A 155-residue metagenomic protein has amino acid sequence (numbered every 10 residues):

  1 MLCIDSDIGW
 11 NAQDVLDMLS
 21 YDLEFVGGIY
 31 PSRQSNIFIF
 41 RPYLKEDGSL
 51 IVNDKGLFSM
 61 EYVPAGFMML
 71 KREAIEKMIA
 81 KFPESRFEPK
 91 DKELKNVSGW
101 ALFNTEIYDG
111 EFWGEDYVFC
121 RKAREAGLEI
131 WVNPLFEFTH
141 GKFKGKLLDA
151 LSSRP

Functional and structural regions predicted by a protein language model:
M1-G9: Short beta-strand-to-loop acidic/aromatic patch adjacent to the donor-nucleotide binding site
C3, G28, N133: Short beta-strand and adjacent tight-turn residues that come in two discontinuous sequence segments and form the edges
D7, E24, E129-W131: Residue-level detector of anion-binding/catalytic polar loops
G9, R33-Q34, F138, K146: Surface-exposed, flexible loop/turn segments at secondary-structure boundaries
G9-N11, C120: General alpha-helical segment detector with a strong preference for membrane-spanning helices and helix-boundary regions
N11-N104: Conserved catalytic core of nucleotide-sugar-dependent glycosyltransferases
F82-P155: C-terminal catalytic/acceptor-binding lobe
